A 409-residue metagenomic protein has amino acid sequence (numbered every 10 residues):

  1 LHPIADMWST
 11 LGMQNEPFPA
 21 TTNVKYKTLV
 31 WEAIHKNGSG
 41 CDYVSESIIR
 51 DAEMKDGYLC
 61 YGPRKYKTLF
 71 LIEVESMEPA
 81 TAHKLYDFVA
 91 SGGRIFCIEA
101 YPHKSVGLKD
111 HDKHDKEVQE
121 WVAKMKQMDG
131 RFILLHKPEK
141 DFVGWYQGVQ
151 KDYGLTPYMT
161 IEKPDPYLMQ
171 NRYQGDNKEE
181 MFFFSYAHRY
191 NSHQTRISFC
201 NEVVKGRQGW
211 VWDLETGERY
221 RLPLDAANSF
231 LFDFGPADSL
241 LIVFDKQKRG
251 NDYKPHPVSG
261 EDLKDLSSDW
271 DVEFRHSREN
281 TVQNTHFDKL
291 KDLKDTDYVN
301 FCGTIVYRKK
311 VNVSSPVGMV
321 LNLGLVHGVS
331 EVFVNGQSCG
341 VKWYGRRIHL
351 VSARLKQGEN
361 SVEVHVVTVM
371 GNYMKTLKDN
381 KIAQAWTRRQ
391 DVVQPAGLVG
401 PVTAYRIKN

Functional and structural regions predicted by a protein language model:
L1-T304, N312-V317, C339-K342, V351-S352 (+1 more regions): Carbohydrate-binding surfaces of carbohydrate-active enzymes
F234, V332-V334, L355-K356: Short, well-ordered loop/turn sites that connect or cap secondary structure elements
S239-L240, M319, K356-T376: Short, well-structured beta-strand segments enriched in hydrophobic/aromatic residues within extracellular or lumenal
K248-S268, V367-N409: Glycine/proline-rich low-complexity spacer/linker segments in large multi-domain proteins
I305-Y307, M319, L398: Hydrophobic core residues within well-ordered beta-strands of beta-rich domains
V311-V313, V317-N335, K342-W343, V362-V366: Aromatic-lined ligand-binding clefts that engage carbohydrates, nucleic acids, or primary amines
G345-R347: Aromatic sugar-binding surface patches on proteins that engage polysaccharides or sugar-phosphate polymers
